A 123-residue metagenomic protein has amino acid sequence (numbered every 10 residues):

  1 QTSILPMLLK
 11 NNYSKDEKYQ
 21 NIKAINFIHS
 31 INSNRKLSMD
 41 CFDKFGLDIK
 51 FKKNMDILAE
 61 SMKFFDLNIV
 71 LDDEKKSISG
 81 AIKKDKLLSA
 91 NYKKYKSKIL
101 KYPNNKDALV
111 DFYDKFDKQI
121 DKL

Functional and structural regions predicted by a protein language model:
Q1-L123: Catalytic cores of nucleotide-sugar-dependent glycosyltransferases that transfer UDP/GDP/TDP-activated
